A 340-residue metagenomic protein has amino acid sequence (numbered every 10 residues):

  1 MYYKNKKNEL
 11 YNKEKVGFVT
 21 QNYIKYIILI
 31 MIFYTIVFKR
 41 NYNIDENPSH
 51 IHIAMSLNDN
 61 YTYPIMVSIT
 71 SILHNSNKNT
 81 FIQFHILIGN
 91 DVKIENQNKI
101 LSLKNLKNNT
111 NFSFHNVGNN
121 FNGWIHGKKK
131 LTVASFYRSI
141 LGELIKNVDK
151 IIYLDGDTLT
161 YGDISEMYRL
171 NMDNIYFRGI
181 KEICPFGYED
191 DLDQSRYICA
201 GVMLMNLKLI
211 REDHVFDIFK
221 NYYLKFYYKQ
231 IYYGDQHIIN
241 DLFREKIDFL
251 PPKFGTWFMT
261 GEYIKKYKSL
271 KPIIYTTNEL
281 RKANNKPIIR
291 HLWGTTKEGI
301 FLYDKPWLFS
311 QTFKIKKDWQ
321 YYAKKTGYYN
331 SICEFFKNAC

Functional and structural regions predicted by a protein language model:
M1-V19: Short, low-complexity, Lys/Arg-enriched N-terminal segments of secretory-pathway carbohydrate enzymes
V19-K25, L29-I51, L57, A200 (+1 more regions): A glycosyltransferase accessory/donor-loop signature
S71-T80: Short, acidic, metal-binding catalytic loop of nucleotide-sugar glycosyltransferases
Q83, L87-G118: Acidic donor-binding segment of Leloir-type glycosyltransferases
N98-L101, N147, Y161-M172, F216: Short alpha-helix within the catalytic core of nucleotide-sugar-dependent glycosyltransferases
K104-E143: Active-site-proximal specificity loops/subdomain of glycosyltransferases
I151: Short aromatic/hydrophobic "clamp" motif used to bind/position activated sugar donors
T158-E189: Conserved donor-nucleotide/metal-binding helix-loop-beta segment in metal-dependent transferases, i.e., the alpha-helix
